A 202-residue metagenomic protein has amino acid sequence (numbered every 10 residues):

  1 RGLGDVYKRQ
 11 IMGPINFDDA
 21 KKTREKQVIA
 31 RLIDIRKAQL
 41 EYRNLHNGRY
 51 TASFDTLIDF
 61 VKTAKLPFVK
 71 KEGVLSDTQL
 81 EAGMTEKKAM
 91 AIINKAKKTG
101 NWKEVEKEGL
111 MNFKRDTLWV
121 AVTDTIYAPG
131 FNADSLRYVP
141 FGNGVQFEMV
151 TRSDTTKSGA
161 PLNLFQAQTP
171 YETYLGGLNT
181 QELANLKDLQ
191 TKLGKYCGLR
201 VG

Functional and structural regions predicted by a protein language model:
G2-Y7: Short, small-residue-biased leader/transition segments that mark boundaries at the very start of proteins
R9-Q27: Amphipathic alpha-helical segments typified by the pilin-like N-terminal helix that continues immediately C-terminal
F17, D34, A167-P170: Aromatic-enriched hydrophobic runs in primary sequence
E25-N47, V61: N-terminal alpha-helical signal peptides/signal-anchor transmembrane segments
N44, G48-G202: Low-complexity, acidic interaction segments enriched in glycine
